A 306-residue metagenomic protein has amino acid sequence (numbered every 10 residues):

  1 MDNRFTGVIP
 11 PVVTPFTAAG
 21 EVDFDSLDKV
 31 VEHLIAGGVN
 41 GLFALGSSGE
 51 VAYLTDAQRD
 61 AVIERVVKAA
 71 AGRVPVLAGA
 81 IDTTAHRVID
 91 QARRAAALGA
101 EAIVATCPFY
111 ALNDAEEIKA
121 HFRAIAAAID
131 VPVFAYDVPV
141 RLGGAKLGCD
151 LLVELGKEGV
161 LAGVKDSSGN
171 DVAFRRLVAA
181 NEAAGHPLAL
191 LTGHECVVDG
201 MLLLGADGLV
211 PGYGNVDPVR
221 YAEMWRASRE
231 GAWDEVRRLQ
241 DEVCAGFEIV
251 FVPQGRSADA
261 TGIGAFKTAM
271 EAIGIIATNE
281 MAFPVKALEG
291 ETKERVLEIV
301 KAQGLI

Functional and structural regions predicted by a protein language model:
D2-K146, L152, V285-K286, I306: Active-site beta->alpha loop and helix N-cap motifs at the rims of alpha/beta catalytic domains
F5, I35, V39, A44-S47 (+7 more regions): Short glycine/serine/threonine-biased micro-segments
I9-V13, H33, G37, Y213 (+1 more regions): C-terminal alpha-helical cap/extension of soluble enzyme domains
L27, R59, I63, V88 (+5 more regions): A general structural signal for well-ordered alpha-helical segments in protein cores
A127-A128, V140-V250: Catalytic alpha/beta core domains of metabolic enzymes, predominantly
